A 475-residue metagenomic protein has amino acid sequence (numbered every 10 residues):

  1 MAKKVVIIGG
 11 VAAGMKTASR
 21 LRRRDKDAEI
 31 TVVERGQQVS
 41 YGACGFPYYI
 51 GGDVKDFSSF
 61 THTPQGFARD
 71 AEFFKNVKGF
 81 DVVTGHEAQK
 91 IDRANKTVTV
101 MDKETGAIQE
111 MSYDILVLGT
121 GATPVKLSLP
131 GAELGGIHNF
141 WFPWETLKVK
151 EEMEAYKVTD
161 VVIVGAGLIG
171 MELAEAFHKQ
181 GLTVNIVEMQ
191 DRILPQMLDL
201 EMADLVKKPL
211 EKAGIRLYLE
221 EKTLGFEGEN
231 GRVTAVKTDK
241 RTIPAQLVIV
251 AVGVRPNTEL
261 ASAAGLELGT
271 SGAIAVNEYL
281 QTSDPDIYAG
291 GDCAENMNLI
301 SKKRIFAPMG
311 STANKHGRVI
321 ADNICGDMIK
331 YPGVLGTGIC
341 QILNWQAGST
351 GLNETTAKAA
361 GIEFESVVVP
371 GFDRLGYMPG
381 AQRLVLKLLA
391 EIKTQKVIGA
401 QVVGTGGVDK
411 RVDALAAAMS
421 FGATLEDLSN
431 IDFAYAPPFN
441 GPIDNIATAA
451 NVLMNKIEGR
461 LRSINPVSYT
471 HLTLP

Functional and structural regions predicted by a protein language model:
A2-K4, G10, C293-G406, P437-G441 (+1 more regions): Mid-to-C-terminal Rossmann-like scaffold of FAD/NAD(P)H-dependent oxidoreductases
A2-V83, V125, A174-E201, T337 (+5 more regions): Beta1-alpha1 glycine-rich phosphate/pyrophosphate-binding loop at the start of Rossmann-like nucleotide-binding domains
D27-T31, V77, V83-T105, E110-M111 (+1 more regions): A Rossmann-like FAD-binding core segment of flavoenzymes
T84, R93, A107-K148, T159 (+2 more regions): Glycine/serine-rich phosphate-binding loop and adjoining beta1-alpha1 elements at the start of nucleotide-handling
I115-Q180, R216-L217, T270, V276-E278: Glycine-rich dinucleotide-binding loop and its adjacent helix/turn
E133-K157, F226-K237, R241-D322, A414 (+2 more regions): FAD-site-proximal beta/loop scaffold in flavoenzymes
D160, L168-E227, P308-A313, I329-T355: Rossmann-like dinucleotide-binding cores of NAD(P)H-dependent redox enzymes
T470-P475: Conserved small/polar residues in nucleotide/adenosyl-binding loops
